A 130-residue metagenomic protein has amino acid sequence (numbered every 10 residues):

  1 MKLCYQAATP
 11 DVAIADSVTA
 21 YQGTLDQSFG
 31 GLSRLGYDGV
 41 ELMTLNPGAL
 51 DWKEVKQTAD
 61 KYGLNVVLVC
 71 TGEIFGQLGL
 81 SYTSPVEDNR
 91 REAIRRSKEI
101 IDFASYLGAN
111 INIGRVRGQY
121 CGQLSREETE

Functional and structural regions predicted by a protein language model:
M1-Y106: N-terminal pre-domain/capping segments
T83-N89, R117-T129: Surface-exposed cleft-lining segments at the edges of enzyme active sites
S97, T129-E130: Hydrophobic, well-ordered secondary-structure segments
I100-S125: Active-site groove signature of glycoside hydrolases
